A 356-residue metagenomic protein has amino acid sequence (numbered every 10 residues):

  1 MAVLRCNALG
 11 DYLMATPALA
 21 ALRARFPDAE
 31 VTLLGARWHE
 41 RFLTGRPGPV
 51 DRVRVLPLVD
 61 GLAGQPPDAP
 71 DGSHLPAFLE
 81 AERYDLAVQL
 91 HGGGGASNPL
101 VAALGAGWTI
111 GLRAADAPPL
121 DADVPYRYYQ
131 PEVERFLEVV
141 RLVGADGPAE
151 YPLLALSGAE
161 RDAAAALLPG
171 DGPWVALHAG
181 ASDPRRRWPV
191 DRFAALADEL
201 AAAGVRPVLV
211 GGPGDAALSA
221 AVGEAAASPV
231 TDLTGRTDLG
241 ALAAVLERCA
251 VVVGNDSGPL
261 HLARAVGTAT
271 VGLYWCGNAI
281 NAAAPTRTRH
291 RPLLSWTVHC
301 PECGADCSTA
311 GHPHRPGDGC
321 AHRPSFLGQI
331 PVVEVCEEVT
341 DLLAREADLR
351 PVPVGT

Functional and structural regions predicted by a protein language model:
M1-T356: Catalytic machinery of carbohydrate-active enzymes, primarily nucleotide-sugar-dependent glycosyltransferases
